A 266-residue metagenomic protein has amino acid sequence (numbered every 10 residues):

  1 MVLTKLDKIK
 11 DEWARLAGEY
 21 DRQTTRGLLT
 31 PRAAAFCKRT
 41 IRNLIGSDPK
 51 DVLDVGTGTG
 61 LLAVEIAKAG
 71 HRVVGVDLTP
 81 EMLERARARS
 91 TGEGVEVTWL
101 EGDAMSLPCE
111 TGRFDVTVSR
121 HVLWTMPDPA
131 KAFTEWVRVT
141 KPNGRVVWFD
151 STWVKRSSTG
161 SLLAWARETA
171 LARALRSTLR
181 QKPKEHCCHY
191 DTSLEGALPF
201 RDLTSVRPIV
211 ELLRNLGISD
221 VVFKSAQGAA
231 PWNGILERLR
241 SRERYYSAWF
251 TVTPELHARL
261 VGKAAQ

Functional and structural regions predicted by a protein language model:
M1-D48, L61-E65, R85, Q227: Conserved class I S-adenosyl-L-methionine
L53-V55, T59-S106: Class I SAM-dependent methyltransferase SAM/SAH-binding core
V118: A conserved beta-strand element that flanks and buttresses the S-adenosyl-L-methionine
H121-V122: Short catalytic micro-motifs in class I SAM-dependent methyltransferases
A130-P142: A short glycine-rich, Lys/Arg-flanked "PGG" loop and its adjoining helix->strand segment in the class I
R145-T178: Conserved class I S-adenosyl-L-methionine
P199-G217, F223: Short alpha-helix
L216, G234-Q266: Core SAM-dependent methyltransferase catalytic element
